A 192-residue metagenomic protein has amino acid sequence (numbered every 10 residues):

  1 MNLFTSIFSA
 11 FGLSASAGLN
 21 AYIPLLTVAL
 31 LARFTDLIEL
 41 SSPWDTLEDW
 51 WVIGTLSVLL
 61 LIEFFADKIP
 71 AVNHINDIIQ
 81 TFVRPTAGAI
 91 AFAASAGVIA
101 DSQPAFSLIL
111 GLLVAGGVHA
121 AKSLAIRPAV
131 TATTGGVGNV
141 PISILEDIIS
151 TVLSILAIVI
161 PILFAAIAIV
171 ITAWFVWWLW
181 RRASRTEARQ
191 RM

Functional and structural regions predicted by a protein language model:
M1-T5, A32-W50, F92-S107, A157-F164: Helix-coil boundary and interhelical linker segments in multi-pass alpha-helical membrane proteins
T5-F11, G88-A91, E146-L156: Hydrophobic, membrane-inserted alpha-helices
F8, S14-A32: The first (N-terminal) embedded transmembrane alpha-helix
L61-H74, S123-V130: C-terminal ends of transmembrane helices
H74-T86: Cytoplasmic-side transmembrane-helix entry/capping segments in multi-pass membrane proteins
T86-S95, P104-P128, I148: Mid-bilayer segments of alpha-helical transmembrane spans in multi-pass integral membrane proteins that mediate
I109, A129-I142: The feature identifies polytopic integral membrane transport proteins across all domains of life
W177-Q190: Membrane-interface capping segments at transmembrane-helix boundaries
